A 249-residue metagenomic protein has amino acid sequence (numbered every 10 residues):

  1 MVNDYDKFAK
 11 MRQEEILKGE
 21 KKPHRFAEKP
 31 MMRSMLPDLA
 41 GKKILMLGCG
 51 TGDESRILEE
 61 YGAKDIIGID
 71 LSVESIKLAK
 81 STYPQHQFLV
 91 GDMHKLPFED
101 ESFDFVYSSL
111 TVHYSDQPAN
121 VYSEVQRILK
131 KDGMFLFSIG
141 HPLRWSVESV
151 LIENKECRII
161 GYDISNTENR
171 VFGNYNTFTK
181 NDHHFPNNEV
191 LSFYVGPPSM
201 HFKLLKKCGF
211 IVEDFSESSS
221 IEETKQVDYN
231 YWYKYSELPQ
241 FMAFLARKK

Functional and structural regions predicted by a protein language model:
M1-L39, D53-I57, L78, T82 (+1 more regions): Conserved class I S-adenosyl-L-methionine
L45-L47, T51-K95: Class I SAM-dependent methyltransferase SAM/SAH-binding core
H94-F105: A short acidic, Gly/Pro-enriched loop at the edge of an enzyme's catalytic core that lines a small-molecule cofactor
F105-P118: A short SAM/SAH-binding and catalytic strip from SAM-dependent methyltransferases
A119-M134: A short glycine-rich, Lys/Arg-flanked "PGG" loop and its adjoining helix->strand segment in the class I
F135-T179: Conserved class I S-adenosyl-L-methionine
S192-S216: Short alpha-helix
C208-F210, Y229-K249: Core SAM-dependent methyltransferase catalytic element
